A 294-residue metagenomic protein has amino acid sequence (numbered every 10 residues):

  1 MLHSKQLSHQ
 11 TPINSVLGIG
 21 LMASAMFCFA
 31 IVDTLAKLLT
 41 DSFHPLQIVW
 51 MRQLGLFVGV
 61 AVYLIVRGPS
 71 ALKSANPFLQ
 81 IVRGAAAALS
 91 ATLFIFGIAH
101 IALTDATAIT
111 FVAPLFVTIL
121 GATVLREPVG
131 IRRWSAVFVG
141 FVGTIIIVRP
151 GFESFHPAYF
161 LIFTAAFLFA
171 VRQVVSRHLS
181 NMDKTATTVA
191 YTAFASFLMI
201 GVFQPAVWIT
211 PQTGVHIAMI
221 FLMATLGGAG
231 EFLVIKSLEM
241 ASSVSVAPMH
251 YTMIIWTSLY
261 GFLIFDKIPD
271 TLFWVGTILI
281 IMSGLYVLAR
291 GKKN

Functional and structural regions predicted by a protein language model:
L2-K5, L17-G18, S42-L89, L168-V171 (+1 more regions): Transmembrane alpha-helices of multi-pass small-molecule transport proteins
V16-A25, L64, P69-L93, P157-A165 (+1 more regions): Loop-to-transmembrane-helix transition segments
M26-T34, A61, G84-T92, P114-I119 (+6 more regions): Hydrophobic/small/kink-forming positions within alpha-helical transmembrane segments of polytopic membrane proteins
K37, P45-L46, V60, E153-Q212 (+1 more regions): Transmembrane alpha-helical segments that form core, pore/gating elements of small-molecule transporters/exporters
D41-L56, I95-A113, F155-L168, T213-G228 (+1 more regions): Structural signature of hydrophobic alpha-helical transmembrane segments
F96, A113-S135, I255-W274: C-terminal transmembrane-helix exit sites in multi-pass transporters
T107-V112, L179-F194, E231-F262, R290: Helix-helix packing/entry segments at the starts of transmembrane helices
R132-R149, L272-A289: Hydrophobic transmembrane alpha-helices of multi-pass small-molecule transport proteins
